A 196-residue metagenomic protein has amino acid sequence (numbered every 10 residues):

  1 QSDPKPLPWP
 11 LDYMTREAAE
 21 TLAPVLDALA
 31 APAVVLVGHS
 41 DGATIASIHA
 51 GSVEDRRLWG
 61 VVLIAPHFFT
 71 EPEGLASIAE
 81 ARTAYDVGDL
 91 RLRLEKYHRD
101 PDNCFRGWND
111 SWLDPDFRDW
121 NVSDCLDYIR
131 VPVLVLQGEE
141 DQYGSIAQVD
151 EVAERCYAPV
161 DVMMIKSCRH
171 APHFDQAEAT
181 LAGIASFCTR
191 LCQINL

Functional and structural regions predicted by a protein language model:
Q1-A33: Active-site loop/oxyanion-hole signature of alpha/beta-hydrolase fold enzymes
P32-E71: Conserved hydrolase catalytic core segment
G74-R99: A catalytic-pocket lid/entrance helix-loop region that shapes and gates access to the active site across common
W108-C125: Active-site nucleophile elbow and catalytic-triad environment of alpha/beta-hydrolase enzymes
I129, V135-Q137: Short beta-strand/loop motif that positions the catalytic acidic residue of the alpha/beta-hydrolase fold
V131, S145-E154: Short alpha-helix in the alpha/beta-hydrolase fold that links the catalytic acid
E139-G144: Acidic catalytic loop of the alpha/beta-hydrolase fold
V160-D161, K166-L196: Catalytic active-site module of serine/aspartate enzymes centered on a nucleophile-bearing elbow/loop
